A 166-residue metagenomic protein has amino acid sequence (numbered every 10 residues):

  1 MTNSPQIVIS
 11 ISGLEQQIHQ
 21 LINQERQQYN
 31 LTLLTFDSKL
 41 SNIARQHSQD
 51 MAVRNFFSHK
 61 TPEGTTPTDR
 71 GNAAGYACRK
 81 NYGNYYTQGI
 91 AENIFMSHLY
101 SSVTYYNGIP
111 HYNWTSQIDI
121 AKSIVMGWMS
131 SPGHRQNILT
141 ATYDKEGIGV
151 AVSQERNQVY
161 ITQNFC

Functional and structural regions predicted by a protein language model:
M1, H19-Q24, I43-Q46, G108-Y112 (+1 more regions): Short amphipathic alpha-helical segments, especially helix-boundary/capping motifs
M1-N3, I9, Q27, R45-H47 (+2 more regions): A short alpha-helix capping/helix-coil boundary motif
N3-S12, Q28-D37, V53-S58, E92-M96 (+2 more regions): Second-shell loop/turn segments in exported
S10-C78, Y82, R135, A141-S153: Short, well-ordered surface patches within globular domains
P67-E155, V159-T162: A well-ordered secondary-structure block
N164-C166: Short beta-strand-to-coil "C-cap" segments at the C-terminal boundary of structured domains/repeats, marking
